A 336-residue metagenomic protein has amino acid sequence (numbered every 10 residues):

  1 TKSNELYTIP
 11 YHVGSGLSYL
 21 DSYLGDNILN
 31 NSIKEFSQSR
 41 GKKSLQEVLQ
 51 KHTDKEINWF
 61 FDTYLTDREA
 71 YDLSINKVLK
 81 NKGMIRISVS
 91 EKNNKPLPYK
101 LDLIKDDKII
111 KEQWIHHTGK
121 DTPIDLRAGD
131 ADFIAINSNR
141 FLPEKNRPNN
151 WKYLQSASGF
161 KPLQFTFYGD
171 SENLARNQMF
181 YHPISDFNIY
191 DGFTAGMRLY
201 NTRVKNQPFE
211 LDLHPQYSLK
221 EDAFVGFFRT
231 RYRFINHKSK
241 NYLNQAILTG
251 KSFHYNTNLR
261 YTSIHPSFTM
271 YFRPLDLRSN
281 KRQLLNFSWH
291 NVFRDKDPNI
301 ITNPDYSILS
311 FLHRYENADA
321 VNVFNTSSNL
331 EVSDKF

Functional and structural regions predicted by a protein language model:
T1-K2, E144: Juxtacatalytic substrate-recognition/specificity segment
K2-K80: Amphipathic alpha-helical substructures
L17, F61, I134, E144 (+1 more regions): Hydrophobic, well-ordered secondary-structure elements that form the walls of internal hydrophobic environments
I28, I57-N58, L73-N139: Beta-strand-rich binding/interaction modules
H52, S90-N93, F187: Non-cytosolic beta-sheet module surface loops
I115, D125-A128, N137-K240, N258 (+3 more regions): Outer-membrane beta-barrel initiation region
P183, L211-P215, A246-G250, P266 (+2 more regions): Membrane-embedded beta-strand positions of outer-membrane beta-barrel proteins
A320-F336: Loop-centered beta-sheet repeat module
